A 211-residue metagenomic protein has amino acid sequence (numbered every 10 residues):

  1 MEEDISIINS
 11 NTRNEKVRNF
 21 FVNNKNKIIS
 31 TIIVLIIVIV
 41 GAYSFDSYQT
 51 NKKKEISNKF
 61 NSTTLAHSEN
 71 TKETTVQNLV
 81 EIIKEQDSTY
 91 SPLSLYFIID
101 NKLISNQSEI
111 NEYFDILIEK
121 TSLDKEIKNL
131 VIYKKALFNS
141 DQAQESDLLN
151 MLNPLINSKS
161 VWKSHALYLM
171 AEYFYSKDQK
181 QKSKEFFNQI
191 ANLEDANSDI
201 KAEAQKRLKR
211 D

Functional and structural regions predicted by a protein language model:
M1-I37: N-terminal positive-inside, membrane-proximal cytosolic segments immediately preceding the first
S10-N14, K72, L193, N197-K201: Onset of an N-terminal alpha helix
N11, K53-S57, E73-V76, S146 (+1 more regions): Amphipathic alpha-helical repeat elements characteristic of tetratricopeptide repeat
V38-N58: Transmembrane signal-anchor/signal-peptide helices with a preference for the extracytoplasmic
S62-L93: Short extracytoplasmic
T74-I82, Y113-L117, L152: Amphipathic alpha-helices of TPR/Sel1-like and other helical repeat/solenoid scaffolds
Q86-T89, L95, K102-S105, E109 (+1 more regions): Soluble extracytoplasmic domains of inner/organellar membrane proteins
